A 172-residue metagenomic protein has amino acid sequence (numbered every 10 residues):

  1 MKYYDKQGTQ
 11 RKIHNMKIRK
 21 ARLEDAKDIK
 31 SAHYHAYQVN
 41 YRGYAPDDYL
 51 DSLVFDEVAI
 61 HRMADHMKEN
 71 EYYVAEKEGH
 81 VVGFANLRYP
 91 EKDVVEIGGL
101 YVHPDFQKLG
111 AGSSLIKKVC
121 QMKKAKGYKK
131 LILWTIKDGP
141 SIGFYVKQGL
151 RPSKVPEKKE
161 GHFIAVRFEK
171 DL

Functional and structural regions predicted by a protein language model:
M1-K27: Conserved N-terminal entry element of GNAT/NAT acetyltransferase domains
K2-D5, F163-L172: Terminal substrate-recognition subdomain of acyl/acetyltransferases
K20-L23, K30-G99, H103-P104, I116-K118 (+3 more regions): Acetyl-CoA-dependent GNAT
H103-L109, D138: Active-site acidic-Proline motif in GNAT/NAT acetyltransferases
S113: Residues forming the Rossmann-fold NAD(P)(H) cofactor-binding site
K123-T135: Conserved GNAT acetyl-CoA-binding A-motif
I132-I136, V146, R151-R167: Conserved catalytic-core motifs of GNAT/GCN5-like acyltransferases
